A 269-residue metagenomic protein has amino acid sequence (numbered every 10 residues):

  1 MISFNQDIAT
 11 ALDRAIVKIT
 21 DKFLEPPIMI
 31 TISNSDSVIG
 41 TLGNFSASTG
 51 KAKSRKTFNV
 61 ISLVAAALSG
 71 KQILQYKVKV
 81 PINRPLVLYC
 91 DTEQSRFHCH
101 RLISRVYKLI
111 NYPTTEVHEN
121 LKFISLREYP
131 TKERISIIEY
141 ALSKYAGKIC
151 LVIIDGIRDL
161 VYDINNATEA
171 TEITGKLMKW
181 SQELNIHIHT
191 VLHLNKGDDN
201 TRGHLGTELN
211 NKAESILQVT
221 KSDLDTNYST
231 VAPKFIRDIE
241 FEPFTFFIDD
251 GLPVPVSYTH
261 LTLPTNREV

Functional and structural regions predicted by a protein language model:
I2-R105: The Walker A/P-loop phosphate-binding site
A47-T49, K53, F58, T168-P253: Phosphate-binding/switch region of NTP-binding enzymes
S62-L63, H98-V106, I137, A141 (+4 more regions): Alpha-helical scaffold elements adjacent to nucleotide-binding pockets in ATP/GTP-utilizing enzyme cores
A67-G70, V106, L160, K212 (+1 more regions): Conserved, well-folded catalytic cores of nucleic-acid-processing and energy-transducing macromolecular machines
S69, S143-A146, Q182: Residue-level signal for alpha-helix termini/capping positions
P81-T168: Conserved inter-motif catalytic segment of the P-loop NTP-binding fold
T259-T265: Conserved small/polar residues in nucleotide/adenosyl-binding loops
